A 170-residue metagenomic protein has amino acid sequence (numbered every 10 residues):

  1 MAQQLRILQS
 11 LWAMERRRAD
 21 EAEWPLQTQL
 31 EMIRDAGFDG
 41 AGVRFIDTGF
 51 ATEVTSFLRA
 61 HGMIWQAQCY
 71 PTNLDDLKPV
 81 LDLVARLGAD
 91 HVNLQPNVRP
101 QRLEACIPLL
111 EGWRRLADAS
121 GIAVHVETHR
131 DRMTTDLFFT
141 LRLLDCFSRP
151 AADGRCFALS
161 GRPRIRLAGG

Functional and structural regions predicted by a protein language model:
M1-A85, A89: N-terminal pre-domain/capping segments
S10-R17, R44-I46, Q68-T72, N97-R99 (+2 more regions): Active-site beta-loop-alpha junctions enriched in small/polar residues
A22-P25, K78, L103-G112, L137-L141 (+1 more regions): Charged helix-capping and loop-helix junction motifs
R34, T55-R59, L110-D118, L144-D145: Surface-exposed amphipathic alpha-helices with a cationic face
G49, D75, Q101, T134-T135: Residues that form or flank phosphate/diphosphate-binding pockets in enzymes that use nucleotide phosphates
V80-C106, D118: Active-site gating/metal-coordination segments in enzymes
A119-G170: Acidic/histidine-rich catalytic cores of soluble enzymes
